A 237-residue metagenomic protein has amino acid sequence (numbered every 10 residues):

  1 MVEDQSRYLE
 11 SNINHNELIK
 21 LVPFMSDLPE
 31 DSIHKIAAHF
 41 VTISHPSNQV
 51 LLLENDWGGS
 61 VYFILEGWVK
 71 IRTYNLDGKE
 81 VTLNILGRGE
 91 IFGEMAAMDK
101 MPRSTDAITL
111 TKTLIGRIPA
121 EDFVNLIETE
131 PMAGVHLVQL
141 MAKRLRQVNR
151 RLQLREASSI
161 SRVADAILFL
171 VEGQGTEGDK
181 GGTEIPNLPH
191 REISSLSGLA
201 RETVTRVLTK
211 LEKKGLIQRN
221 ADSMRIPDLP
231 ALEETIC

Functional and structural regions predicted by a protein language model:
M1-S47, A96-A97, T129: Cyclic nucleotide-binding regulatory module and flanking cytosolic helices
F24, Q49-K112: Cyclic nucleotide-binding regulatory domains
D27, I85, R117, N187 (+1 more regions): Short aromatic/basic micro-patch
E30, E66, R88, K112 (+5 more regions): ATP/adenylate-binding site constellation spanning eukaryotic-like Ser/Thr protein kinases, ABC-transporter
I33, N84-A142, R146: Cyclic-nucleotide recognition modules
E128-G198: Polybasic "coupling" helices that flank or enter modular domains
L170-C237: Phosphate-/nucleic-acid-contacting segments
